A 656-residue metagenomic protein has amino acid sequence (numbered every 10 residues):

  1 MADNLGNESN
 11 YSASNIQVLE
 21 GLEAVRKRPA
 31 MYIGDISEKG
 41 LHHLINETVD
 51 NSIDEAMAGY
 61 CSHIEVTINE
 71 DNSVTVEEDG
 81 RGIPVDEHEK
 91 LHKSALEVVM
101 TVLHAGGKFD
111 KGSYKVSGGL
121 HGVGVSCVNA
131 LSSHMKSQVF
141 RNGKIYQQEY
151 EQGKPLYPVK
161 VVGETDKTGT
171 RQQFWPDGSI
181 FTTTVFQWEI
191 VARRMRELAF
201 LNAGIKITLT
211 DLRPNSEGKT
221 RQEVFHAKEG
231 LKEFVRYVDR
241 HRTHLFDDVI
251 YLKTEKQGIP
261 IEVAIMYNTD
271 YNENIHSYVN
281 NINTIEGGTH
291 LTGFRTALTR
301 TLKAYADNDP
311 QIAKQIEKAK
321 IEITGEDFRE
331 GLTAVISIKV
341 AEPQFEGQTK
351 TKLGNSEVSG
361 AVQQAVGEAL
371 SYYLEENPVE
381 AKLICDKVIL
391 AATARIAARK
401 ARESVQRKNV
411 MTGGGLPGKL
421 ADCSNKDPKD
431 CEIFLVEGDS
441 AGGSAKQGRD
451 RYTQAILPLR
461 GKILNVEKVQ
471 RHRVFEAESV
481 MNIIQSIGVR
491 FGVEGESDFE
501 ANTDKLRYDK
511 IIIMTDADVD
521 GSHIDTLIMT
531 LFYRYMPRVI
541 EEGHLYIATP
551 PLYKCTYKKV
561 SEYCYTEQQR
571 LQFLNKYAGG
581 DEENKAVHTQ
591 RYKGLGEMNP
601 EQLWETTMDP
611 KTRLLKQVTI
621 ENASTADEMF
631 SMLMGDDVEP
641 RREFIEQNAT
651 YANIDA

Functional and structural regions predicted by a protein language model:
A2-N15, L22, L44-N46, D54-A56 (+13 more regions): GHKL-family ATPase ATP-binding module
A24-K27, M31, D54, A58 (+8 more regions): Conserved helix-loop functional segments at active or binding sites
K27-I45: Conserved short strand/loop->alpha-helix "switch" segment adjacent to the catalytic nucleotide/phosphoryl-transfer site
G82-H88: A short glycine-centered beta->alpha linker in the GHKL/HATPase_c
H88-E89, L96: Short adenine-binding "F-helix/F-box" segment of the Bergerat
E89, E346-S359, Y563-Q569, F573-Y577: Helical (often loop-to-helix) elements that flank the catalytic cores of nucleotide-handling enzymes
T393-T412, D427-E432, G443, Q447-R449 (+2 more regions): C-terminal interaction appendages of subunits in large macromolecular complexes
